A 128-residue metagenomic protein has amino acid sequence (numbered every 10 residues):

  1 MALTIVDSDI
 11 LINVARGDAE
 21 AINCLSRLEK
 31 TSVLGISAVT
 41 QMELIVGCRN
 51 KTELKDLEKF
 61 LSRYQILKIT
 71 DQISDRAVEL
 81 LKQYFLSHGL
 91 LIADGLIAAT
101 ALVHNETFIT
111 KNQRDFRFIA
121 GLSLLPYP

Functional and structural regions predicted by a protein language model:
M1-I36, V46-S62: Short, well-structured N-terminal submotif of metal-dependent ribonuclease cores
D7, N13, S37, L90-L91 (+2 more regions): Histidine- and aromatic-rich ligand-binding microenvironments
L11, Q41-L44, S74, F116: A generic structural signal for short hydrophobic patches within well-formed alpha-helices
R16-G17, I66, G121: Short, conserved catalytic or interaction motifs in soluble domains
K51-K55, Y84, L125-P128: Short, hinge-like loop/turn segments at secondary-structure boundaries
S62, I119-A120: Short, structured coil segments at secondary-structure junctions
Q65-R114: Active-site neighborhoods of divalent-metal-dependent phosphate/nucleic-acid chemistry enzymes
